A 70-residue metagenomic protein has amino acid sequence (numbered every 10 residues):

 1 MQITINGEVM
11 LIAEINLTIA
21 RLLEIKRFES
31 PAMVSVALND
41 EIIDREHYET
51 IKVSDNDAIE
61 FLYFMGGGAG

Functional and structural regions predicted by a protein language model:
M1-G70: Ubiquitin-like/PB1-type beta-grasp interaction modules and other compact soluble beta-rich domains
